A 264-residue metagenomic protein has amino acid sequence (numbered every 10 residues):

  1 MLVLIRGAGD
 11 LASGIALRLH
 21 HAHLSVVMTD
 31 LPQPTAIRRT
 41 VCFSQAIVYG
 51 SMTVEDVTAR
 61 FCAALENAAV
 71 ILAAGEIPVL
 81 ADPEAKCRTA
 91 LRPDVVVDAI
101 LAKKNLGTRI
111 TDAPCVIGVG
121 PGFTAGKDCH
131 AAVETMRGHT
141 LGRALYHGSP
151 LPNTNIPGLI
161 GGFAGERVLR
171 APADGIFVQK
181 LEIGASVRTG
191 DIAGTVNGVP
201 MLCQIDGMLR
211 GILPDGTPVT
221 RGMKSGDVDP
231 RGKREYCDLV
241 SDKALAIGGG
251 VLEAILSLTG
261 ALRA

Functional and structural regions predicted by a protein language model:
M1-A264: Well-ordered secondary-structure scaffolds
